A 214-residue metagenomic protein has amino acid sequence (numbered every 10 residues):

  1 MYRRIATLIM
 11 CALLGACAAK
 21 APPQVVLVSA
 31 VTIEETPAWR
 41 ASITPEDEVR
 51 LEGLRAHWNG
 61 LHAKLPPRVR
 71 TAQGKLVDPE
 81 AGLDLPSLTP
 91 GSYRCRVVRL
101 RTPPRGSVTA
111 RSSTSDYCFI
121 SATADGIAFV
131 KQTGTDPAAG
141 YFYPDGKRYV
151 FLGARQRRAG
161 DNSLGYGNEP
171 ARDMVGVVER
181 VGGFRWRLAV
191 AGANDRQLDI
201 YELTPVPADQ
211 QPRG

Functional and structural regions predicted by a protein language model:
M1-T7: Bacterial N-terminal signal peptides that target proteins for export
L13-A16: C-terminal motif of bacterial Sec signal peptides marking the signal peptidase cleavage site
A18-L88, R213: Amphipathic/hydrophobic helical signal segments and adjacent flexible N-terminal regions that mediate secretion
K64, T71-K75, Y166-G214: Edge beta-strand at a domain terminus
D84-K147: Mid-length scaffold segments of soluble, non-membrane domains
P103-D116, F151-V177: An anionic, turn-rich surface loop/hairpin at beta-sheet edges that serves as a generic interaction/coordination patch
A128-T133, G153-A154, R187-A193: Short beta-strand segments that buttress and anchor functional surface loops
P137-P144, G160-Y166, Q197-L203: A short, polar/proline- and glycine-enriched secondary-structure boundary/capping micro-motif
